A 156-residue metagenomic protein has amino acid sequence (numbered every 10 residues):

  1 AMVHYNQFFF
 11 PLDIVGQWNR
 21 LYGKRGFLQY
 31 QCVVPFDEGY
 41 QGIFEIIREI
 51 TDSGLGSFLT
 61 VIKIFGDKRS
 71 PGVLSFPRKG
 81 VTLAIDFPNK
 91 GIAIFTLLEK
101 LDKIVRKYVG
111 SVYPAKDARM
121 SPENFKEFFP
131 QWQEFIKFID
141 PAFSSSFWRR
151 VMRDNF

Functional and structural regions predicted by a protein language model:
A1-K100: C-terminal substrate-recognition/cap domain of FAD-linked oxidoreductases
A93-E99, R106-F156: Activity-critical C-terminal alpha-helical subdomain
